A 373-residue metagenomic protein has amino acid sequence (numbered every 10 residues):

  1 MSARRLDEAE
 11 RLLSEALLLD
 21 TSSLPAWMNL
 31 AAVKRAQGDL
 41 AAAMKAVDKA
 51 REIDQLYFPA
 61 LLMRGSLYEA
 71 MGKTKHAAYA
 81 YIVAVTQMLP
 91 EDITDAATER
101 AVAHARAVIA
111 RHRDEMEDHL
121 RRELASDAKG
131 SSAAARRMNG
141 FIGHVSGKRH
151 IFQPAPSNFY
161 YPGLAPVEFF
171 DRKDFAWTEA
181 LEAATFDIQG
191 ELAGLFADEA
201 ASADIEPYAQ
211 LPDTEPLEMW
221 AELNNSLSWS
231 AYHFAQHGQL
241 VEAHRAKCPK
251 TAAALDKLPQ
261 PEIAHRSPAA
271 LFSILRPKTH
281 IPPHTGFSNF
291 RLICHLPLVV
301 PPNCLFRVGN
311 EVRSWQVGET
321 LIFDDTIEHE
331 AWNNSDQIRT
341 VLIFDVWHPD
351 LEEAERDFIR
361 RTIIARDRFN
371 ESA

Functional and structural regions predicted by a protein language model:
S14-L18, D48-E52, T86: Conserved structural position within tetratricopeptide repeats
E52, S66, A70-G72, H76-A78 (+4 more regions): Fe(II)/2-oxoglutarate oxygenase catalytic core
V299-V317: A short beta-strand-loop-beta hairpin characteristic of the jelly-roll/cupin
